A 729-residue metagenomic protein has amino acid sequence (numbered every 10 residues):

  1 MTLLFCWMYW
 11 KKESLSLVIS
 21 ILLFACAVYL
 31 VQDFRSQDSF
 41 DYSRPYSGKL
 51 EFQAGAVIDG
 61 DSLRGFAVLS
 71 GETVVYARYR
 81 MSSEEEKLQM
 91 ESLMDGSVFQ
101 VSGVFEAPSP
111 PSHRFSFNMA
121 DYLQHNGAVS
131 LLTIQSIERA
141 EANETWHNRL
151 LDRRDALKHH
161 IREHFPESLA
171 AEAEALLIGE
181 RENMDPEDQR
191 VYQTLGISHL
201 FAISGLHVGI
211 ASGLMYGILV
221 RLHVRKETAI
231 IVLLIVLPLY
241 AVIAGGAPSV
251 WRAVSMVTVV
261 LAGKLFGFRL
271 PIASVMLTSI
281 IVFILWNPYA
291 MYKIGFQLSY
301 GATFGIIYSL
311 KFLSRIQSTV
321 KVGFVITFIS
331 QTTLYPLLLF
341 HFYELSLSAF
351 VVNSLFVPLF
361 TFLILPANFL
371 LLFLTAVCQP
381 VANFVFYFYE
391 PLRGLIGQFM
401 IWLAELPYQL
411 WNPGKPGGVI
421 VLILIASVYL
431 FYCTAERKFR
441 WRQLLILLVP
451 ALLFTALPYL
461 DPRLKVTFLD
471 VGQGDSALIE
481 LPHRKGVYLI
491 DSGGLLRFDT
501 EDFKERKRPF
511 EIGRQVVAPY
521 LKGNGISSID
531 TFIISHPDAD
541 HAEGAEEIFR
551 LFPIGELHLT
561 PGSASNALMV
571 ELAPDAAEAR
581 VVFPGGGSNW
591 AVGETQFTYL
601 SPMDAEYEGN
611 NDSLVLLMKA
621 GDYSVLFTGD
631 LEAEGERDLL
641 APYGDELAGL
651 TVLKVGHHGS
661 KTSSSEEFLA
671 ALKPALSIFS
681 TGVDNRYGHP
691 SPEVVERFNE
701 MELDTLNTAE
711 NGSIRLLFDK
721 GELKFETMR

Functional and structural regions predicted by a protein language model:
M1-P45: Helix-loop-helix transmembrane hairpins and adjacent membrane-interface loops of multi-pass inner-membrane proteins
T2-I19, E187-V352, P413-D461, P561-G562 (+3 more regions): Hydrophobic alpha-helical transmembrane segments in multi-pass membrane proteins
C26-H199, Q515-K522, S528, G562-A564 (+6 more regions): Membrane-interface helix/helix-cap signal primarily in integral membrane proteins
G127-M256, L261, R484, T531-I533 (+5 more regions): Aromatic-rich juxtamembrane segments at the membrane interface
Y289-Y292, A404, W411-S528, P574-G649 (+1 more regions): Core dinuclear metal-dependent hydrolase active-site scaffold
I306-Y408, L676-F679: Alpha-helical transmembrane segments of multi-pass integral membrane proteins
I534-S535, A539-I548, S601-P690: Active-site-proximal loop/helix segments of hydrolase catalytic cores
A539-P574, P674: Active-site HxH/HxHxD metal-binding segment of metal-dependent hydrolases
